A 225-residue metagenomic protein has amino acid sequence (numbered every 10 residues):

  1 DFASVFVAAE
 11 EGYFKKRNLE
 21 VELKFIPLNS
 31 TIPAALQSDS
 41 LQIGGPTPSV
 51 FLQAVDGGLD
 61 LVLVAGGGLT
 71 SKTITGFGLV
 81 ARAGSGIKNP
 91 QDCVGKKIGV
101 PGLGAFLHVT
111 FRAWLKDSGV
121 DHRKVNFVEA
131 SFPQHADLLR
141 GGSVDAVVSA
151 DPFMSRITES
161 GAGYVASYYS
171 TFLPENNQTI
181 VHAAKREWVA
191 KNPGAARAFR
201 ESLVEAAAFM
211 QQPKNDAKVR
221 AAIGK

Functional and structural regions predicted by a protein language model:
D1-S131, L138, D145-P152, A162 (+2 more regions): Short, glycine-/small- and polar/acidic-enriched structural segments that line small-molecule recognition paths
P133-G224: Pocket-lining segment of extracytoplasmic ligand-binding domains
